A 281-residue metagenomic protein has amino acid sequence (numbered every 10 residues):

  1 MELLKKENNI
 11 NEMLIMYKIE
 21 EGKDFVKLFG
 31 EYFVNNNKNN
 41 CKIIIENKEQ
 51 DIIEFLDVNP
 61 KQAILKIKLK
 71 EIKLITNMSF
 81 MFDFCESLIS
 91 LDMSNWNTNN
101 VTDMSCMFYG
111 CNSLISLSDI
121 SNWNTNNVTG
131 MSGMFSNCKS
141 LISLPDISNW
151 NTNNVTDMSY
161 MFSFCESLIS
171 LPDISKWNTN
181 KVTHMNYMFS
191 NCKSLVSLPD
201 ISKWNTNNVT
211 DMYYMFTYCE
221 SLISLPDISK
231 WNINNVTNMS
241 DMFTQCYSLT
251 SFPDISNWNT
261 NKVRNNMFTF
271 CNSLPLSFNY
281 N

Functional and structural regions predicted by a protein language model:
M1-N281: Negatively charged
